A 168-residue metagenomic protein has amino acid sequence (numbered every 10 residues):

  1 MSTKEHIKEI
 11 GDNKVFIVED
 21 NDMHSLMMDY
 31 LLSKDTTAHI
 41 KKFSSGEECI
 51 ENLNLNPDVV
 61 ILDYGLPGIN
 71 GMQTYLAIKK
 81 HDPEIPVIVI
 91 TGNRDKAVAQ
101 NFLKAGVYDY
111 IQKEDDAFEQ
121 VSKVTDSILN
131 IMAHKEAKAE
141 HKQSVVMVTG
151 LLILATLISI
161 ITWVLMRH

Functional and structural regions predicted by a protein language model:
M1-F16, K135-H168: Non-catalytic signal-transmission and effector/linker regions of two-component phosphorelay proteins
N13, S45, N70-Q73, R94: Acidic catalytic/metal-coordinating carboxylates
E19: Conserved acidic carboxylate
D22-S44: Two-component/phosphorelay signaling modules centered on CheY-like receiver
K42-V59: Acidic, metal-coordinating helix/loop segments flanking the phosphotransfer/catalytic sites of two-component signaling
D63, T91: Active-site residues of response regulator receiver
M72-E84: Short amphipathic alpha-helix used as the core "switch/output" element in two-component signaling
